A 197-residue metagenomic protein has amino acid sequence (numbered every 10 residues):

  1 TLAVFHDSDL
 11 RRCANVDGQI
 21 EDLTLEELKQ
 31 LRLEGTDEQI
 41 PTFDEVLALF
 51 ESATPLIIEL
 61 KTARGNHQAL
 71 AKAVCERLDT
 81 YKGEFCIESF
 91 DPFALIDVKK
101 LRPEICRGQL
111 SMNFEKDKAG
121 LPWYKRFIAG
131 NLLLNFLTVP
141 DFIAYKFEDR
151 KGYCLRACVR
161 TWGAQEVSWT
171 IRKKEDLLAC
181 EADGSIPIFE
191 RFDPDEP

Functional and structural regions predicted by a protein language model:
T1-A3: Short acidic, Gly/Ser-rich segments with clustered Asp/Glu that frequently serve as metal-coordination loops in enzyme
H6-E115, F136-P140, A144-E148: Metal-dependent phosphodiesterase/phospholipase catalytic core, i.e., the His/Asp/Glu-rich active-site region
K118-P197: C-terminal active-site rim and adjoining tail of enzyme catalytic domains
